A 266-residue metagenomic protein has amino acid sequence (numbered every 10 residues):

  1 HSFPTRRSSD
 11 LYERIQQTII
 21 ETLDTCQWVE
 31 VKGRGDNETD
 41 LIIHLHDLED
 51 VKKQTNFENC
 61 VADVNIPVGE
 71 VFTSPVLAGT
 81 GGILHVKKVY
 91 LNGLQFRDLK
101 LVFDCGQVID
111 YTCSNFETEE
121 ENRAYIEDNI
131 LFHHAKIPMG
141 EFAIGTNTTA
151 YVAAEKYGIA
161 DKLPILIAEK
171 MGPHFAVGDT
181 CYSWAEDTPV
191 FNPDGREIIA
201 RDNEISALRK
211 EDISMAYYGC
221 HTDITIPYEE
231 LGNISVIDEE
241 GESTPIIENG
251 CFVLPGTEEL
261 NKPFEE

Functional and structural regions predicted by a protein language model:
H1-S8: Short, small-residue-biased leader/transition segments that mark boundaries at the very start of proteins
D10-K53: Active-site pocket-lining segments that scaffold enzyme catalytic pockets across diverse folds
I42-E266: N-terminal small-residue-enriched
